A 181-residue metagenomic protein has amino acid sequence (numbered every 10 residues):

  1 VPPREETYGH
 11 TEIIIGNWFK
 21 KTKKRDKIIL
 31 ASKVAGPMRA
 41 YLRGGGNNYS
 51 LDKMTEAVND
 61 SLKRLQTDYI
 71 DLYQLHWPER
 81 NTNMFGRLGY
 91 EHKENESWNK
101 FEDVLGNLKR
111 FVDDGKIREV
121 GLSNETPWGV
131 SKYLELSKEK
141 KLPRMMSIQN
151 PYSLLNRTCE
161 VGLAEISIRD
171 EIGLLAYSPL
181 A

Functional and structural regions predicted by a protein language model:
V1-V34, L51-D52, D68, N107 (+1 more regions): N-terminal binding-site loop/beta-alpha segment at the start of enzyme catalytic domains that lines or forms
P2, M38-R43, N81-N83: A short acidic, helix-capping loop that chelates divalent metal ions and anchors anionic groups
E12-K24, T55-L65, G162-I172: Short amphipathic alpha-helices and their capping/turn segments at secondary-structure boundaries
R25-I28, D68-L72, R118-E119, P143-M146: Short acidic capping loops at alpha-helix termini that bridge into adjacent secondary structure
A40-T55, Y90-N99: Active-site mouth loops of central-metabolism enzymes
L51-L62, D103-N107: Short, well-ordered amphipathic alpha-helical segments that serve as non-catalytic structural scaffolds within diverse
L62-L88: Active-site groove signature of glycoside hydrolases
P78-A181: Beta/alpha (TIM)-barrel catalytic core signal, keyed to glycine-rich beta->alpha loops juxtaposed to Asp/Glu that bind
